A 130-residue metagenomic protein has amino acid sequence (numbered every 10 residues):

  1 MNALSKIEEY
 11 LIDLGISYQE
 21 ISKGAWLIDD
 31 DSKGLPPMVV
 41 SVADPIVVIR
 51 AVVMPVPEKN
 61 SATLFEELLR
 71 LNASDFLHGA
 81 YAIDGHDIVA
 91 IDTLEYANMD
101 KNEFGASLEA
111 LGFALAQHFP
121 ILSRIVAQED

Functional and structural regions predicted by a protein language model:
M1-L35, S74-F76, A80-I83: Charge-rich, low-complexity N-terminal segments
D31-M54: Long, continuous compositionally biased terminal/linker segments
R50-D87: Short, internal acidic amphipathic alpha-helical interface segments that mediate docking to partner proteins
V53-P57, L94-D100: A generic structural motif
I88-T93: Short, aliphatic-rich beta-strand segments
E103-F119: Long, well-ordered alpha-helical scaffolding segments within enzyme catalytic domains, especially pronounced
S123-D130: Short, highly charged C-terminal tails/helix-capping segments
